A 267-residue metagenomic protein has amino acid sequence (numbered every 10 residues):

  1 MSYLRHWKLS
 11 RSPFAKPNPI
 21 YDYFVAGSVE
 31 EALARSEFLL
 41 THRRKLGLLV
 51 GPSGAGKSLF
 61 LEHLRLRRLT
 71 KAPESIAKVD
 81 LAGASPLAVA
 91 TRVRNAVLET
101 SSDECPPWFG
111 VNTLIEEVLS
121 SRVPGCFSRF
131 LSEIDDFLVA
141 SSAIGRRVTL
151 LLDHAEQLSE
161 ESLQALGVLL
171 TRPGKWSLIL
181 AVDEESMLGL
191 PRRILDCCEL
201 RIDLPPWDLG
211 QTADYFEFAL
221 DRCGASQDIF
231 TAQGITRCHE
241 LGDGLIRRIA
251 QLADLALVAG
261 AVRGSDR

Functional and structural regions predicted by a protein language model:
M1-R44: A short, basic N-terminal segment
L9-K16, P73, A84-P124: Conserved NTP-binding/hydrolysis module of P-loop NTPases
H42-H63: Walker A/P-loop nucleotide-binding motif
R65, E185-E199: Short regulatory helix/loop adjacent to the ATP-binding pocket of P-loop NTPases
S128-A181: Conserved Walker B catalytic segment
F130-D135, Q227-G242: Short conserved motifs of the RecA-like P-loop NTPase core
L204-A232: Conserved small helical "lid"/interfacial subdomain of P-loop NTPases
G242-L255: The conserved phosphate-sensing helix
